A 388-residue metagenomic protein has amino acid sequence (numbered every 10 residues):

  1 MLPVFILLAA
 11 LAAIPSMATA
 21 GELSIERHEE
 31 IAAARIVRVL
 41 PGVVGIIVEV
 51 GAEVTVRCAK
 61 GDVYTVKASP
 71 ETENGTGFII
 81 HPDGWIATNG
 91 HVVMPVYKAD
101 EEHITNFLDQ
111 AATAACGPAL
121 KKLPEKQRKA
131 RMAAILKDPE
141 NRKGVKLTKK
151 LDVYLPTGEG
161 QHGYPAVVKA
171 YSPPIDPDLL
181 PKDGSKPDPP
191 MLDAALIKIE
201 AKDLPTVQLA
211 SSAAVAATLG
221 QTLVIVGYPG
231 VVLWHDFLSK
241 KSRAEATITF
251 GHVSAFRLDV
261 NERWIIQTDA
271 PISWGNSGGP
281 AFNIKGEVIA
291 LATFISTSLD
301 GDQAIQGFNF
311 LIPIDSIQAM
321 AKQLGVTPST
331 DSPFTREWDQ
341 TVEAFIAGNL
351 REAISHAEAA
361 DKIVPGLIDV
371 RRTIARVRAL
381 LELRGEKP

Functional and structural regions predicted by a protein language model:
M1-G45, E49-V54, Q127-K129, D138-P139 (+5 more regions): N-terminal targeting leaders that route proteins to membranes or the secretory/organellar pathways
A20-N89, P189-L196, T206, I363 (+1 more regions): N-terminal activation segment of mature serine protease catalytic domains
E30, M94, A99-K150, G230-V231 (+5 more regions): C-terminal cap/linker of serine protease catalytic domains
I31, P70-T72, L155-P190, V207-W264 (+3 more regions): Flexible, gly/ser-rich surface segments that form the specificity/activation loops bordering the active-site cleft
R38-V43, P70-G75, I80-N89, K146-K150 (+9 more regions): Extracytoplasmic
S69, T105-K202: Conserved catalytic-core segment of clan PA serine endopeptidases
F78-I79, A216-L219, P271-A292: Catalytic nucleophile loop of clan PA
